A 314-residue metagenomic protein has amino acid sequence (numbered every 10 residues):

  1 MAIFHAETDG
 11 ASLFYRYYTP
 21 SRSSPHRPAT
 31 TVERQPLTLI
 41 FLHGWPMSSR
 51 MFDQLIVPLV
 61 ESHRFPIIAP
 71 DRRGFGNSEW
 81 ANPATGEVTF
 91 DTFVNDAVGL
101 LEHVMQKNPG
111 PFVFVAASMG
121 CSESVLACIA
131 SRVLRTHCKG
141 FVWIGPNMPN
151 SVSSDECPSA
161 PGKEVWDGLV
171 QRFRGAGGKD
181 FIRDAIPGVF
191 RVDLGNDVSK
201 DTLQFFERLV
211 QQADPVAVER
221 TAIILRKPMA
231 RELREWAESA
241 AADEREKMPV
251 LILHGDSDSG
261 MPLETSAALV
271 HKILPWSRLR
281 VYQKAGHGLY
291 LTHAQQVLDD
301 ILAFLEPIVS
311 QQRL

Functional and structural regions predicted by a protein language model:
M1-I40, V57, E61-P66, M105-N108 (+3 more regions): Alpha/beta-hydrolase fold catalytic core
T19-S23, Q54, H63-V115, M119 (+2 more regions): Active-site loop/oxyanion-hole signature of alpha/beta-hydrolase fold enzymes
P36, G44-M47, S118-M119: Active-site glycine-rich loops that stabilize anionic/oxyanionic intermediates across multiple enzyme folds
I40-G44, H254-G255: The conserved beta1-alpha1 loop
G44-I56: The serine-hydrolase catalytic nucleophile loop
V125, I129, V133-G175: Flexible "cap/lid" loop of the alpha/beta hydrolase fold
V152-A160, R174-E244: Conserved alpha/beta-hydrolase catalytic His-Asp/Glu region
A237-A285, H293-D299: Conserved loop-alpha-helix segment in the C-terminal half of the alpha/beta-hydrolase fold that carries the catalytic
